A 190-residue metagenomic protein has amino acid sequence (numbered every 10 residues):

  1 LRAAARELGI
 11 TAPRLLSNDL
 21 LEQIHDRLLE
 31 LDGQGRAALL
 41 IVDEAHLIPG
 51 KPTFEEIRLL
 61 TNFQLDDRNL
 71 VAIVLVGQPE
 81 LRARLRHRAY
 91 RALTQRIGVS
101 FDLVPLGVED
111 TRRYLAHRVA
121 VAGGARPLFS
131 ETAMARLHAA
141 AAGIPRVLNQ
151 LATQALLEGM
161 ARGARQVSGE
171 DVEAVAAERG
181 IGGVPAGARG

Functional and structural regions predicted by a protein language model:
L1-R14: Conserved NTP-binding/hydrolysis module of P-loop NTPases
A4, I57, V76, I97 (+3 more regions): Conserved RecA-like P-loop NTPase ATPase core
T11-V42, H46-E56, L65-N69, L106-T111 (+2 more regions): Mid-core helix/loop region of P-loop NTP-binding domains shared across ATPases and GTPases
E44, L75-E80: A short beta-strand-to-loop transition that corresponds to the Sensor-1 phosphate-sensing loop of AAA+ P-loop ATPases
T53-R58, G77-P79, R88: Substrate-gripping "pore-loop 1 plus following alpha2 helix"
R84-L85, G98-T111: Conserved AAA+ ATPase "SRH/arginine-finger" region at the nucleotide-binding site
Y90-R96: Short, conserved catalytic or adaptor-binding loops enriched in Gly and charged residues
A120-G190: C-terminal alpha-helical "lid" subdomain
